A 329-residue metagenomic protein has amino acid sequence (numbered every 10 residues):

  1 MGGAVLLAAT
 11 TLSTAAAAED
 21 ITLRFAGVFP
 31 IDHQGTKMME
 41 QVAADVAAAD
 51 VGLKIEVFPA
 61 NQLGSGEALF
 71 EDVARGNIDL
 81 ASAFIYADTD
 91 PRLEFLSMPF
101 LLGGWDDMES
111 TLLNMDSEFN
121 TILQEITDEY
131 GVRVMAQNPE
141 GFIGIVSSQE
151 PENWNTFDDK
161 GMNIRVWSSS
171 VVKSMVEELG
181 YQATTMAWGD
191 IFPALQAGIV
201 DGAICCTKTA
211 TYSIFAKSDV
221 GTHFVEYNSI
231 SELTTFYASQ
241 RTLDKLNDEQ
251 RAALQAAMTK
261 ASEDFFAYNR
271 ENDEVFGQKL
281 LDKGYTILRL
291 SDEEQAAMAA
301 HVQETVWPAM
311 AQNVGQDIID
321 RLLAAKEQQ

Functional and structural regions predicted by a protein language model:
G2-A9: Sec-dependent N-terminal signal peptides
G3, E19-S110, E125-D128, V132-Q329: N-terminal secretory/targeting leader peptides
T11-A15: N-terminal signal peptide c-region/cleavage motif recognized by signal peptidases
T111-E125: Signature of the catalytic double-stranded beta-helix
